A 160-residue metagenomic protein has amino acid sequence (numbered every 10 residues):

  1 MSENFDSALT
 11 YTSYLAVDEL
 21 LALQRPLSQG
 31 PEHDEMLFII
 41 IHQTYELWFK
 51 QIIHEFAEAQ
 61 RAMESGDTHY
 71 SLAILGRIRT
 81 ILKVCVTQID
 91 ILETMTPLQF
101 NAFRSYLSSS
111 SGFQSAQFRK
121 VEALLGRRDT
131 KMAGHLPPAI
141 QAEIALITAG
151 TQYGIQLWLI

Functional and structural regions predicted by a protein language model:
M1-I160: Surface-exposed peri-terminal alpha-helical interaction modules
